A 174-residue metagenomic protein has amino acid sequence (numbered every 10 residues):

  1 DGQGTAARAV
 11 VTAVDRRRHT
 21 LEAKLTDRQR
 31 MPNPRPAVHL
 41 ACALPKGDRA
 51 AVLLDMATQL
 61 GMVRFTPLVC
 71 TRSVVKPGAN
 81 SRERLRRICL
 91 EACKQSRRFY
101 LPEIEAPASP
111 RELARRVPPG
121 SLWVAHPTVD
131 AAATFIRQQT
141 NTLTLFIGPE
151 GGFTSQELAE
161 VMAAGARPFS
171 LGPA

Functional and structural regions predicted by a protein language model:
D1-R30: N-terminal positively charged helical leader segments and presequences
G4-A6, R18-T20, N33-A37, L60 (+1 more regions): Short connector loops at helix/strand junctions that flank enzyme active sites, especially segments positioning acidic
T26-V124: RNA substrate-binding interface of SAM-dependent RNA methyltransferases
R49, E150-T154, A174: Gly/Ser/Thr-rich beta-alpha loop segments that engage phosphate groups in nucleotides
H126, F146-P149, S170-G172: Thr-Gly-centered strand-to-loop micro-motif
T128-T140: Short loop-to-alpha-helix "cap/lid" segments that border enzyme active sites across diverse enzyme classes
T140-E160: A C-terminal functional module that forms or caps the active site or interfaces directly with catalytic machinery
S155-A174: Structured adenosyl-cofactor binding patch, chiefly the S-adenosyl-L-methionine
